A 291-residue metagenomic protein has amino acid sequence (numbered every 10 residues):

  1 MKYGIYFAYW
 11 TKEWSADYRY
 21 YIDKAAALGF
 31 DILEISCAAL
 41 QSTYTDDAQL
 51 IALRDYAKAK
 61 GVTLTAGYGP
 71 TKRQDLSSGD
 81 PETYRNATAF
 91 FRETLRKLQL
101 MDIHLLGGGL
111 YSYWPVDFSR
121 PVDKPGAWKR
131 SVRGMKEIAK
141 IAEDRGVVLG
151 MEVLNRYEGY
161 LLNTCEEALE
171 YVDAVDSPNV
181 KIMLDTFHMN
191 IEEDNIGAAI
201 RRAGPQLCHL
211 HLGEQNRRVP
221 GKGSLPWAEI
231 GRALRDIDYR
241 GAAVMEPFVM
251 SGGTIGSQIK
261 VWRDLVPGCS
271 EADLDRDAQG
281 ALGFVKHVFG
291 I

Functional and structural regions predicted by a protein language model:
M1-T11, A16-L28, H104, L162-L184 (+1 more regions): Histidine-acidic metal/acid-base catalytic patches
M1-Y9, A66-S78, L110-S119: N-terminal small/glycine-rich loop or linker at the start of catalytic domains across soluble metabolic enzymes
Y9-T11, C37-A39, P70-K72, L110-W114 (+4 more regions): Active-site-proximal loop/turn and secondary-structure-junction residues that shape catalytic pockets, frequently
D17, K58-A59, L76-K181, E193 (+2 more regions): Active-site acidic/histidine proton-transfer and metal-coordination neighborhood in alpha/beta enzyme cores
I22-D23, D46-G61, A89-D102, V132-K140 (+2 more regions): Short amphipathic alpha-helices and their capping/turn segments at secondary-structure boundaries
E34-K58, L110-S119: Glycine-rich, proline-tolerant flexible connector loops at the mouths of alpha/beta enzymes
I35, L64-A66, G107-G108, M151 (+2 more regions): Hydrophobic residues in well-ordered beta-strands that form the structural core
Y44-T63, V147, I255-G268: Short acidic, glycine/proline-enriched helix-loop-strand junctions
